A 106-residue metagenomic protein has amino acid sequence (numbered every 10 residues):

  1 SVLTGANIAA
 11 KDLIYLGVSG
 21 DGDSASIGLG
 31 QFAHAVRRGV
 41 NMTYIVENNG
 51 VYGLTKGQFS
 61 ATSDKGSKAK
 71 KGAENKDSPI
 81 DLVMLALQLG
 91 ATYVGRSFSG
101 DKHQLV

Functional and structural regions predicted by a protein language model:
S1-V51, Q104-V106: Thiamine diphosphate
L3-N7, T55-K56, I80-A86: A broad, low-specificity signal for short, low-complexity segments enriched in glycine/proline and polar/charged
L29-H34, L54-G66, L85: Active-site-proximal loop->helix
E47-G50, G57, S99: Short, ordered loop/turn segments at secondary-structure junctions
A61-L105: Conserved thiamine diphosphate
